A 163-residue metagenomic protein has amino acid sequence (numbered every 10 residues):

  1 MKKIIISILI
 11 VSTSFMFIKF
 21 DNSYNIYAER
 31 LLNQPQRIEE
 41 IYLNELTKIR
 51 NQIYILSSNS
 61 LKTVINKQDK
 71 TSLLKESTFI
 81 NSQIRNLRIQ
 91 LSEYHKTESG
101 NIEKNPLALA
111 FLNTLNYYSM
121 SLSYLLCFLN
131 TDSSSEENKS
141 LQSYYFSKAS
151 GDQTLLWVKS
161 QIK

Functional and structural regions predicted by a protein language model:
M1-N25: Sec-dependent N-terminal signal peptides of Gram-positive bacterial secreted proteins and lipoproteins
F20-Y24, T131, G151: Intrinsic-disorder/low-complexity regions
L31-F111, E136-I162: Alpha-helical segments in soluble extracytoplasmic regions
T114-Y118: Hydrophobic alpha-helical membrane segments
L125-E137: Membrane-helix boundary connector in multi-pass membrane proteins
